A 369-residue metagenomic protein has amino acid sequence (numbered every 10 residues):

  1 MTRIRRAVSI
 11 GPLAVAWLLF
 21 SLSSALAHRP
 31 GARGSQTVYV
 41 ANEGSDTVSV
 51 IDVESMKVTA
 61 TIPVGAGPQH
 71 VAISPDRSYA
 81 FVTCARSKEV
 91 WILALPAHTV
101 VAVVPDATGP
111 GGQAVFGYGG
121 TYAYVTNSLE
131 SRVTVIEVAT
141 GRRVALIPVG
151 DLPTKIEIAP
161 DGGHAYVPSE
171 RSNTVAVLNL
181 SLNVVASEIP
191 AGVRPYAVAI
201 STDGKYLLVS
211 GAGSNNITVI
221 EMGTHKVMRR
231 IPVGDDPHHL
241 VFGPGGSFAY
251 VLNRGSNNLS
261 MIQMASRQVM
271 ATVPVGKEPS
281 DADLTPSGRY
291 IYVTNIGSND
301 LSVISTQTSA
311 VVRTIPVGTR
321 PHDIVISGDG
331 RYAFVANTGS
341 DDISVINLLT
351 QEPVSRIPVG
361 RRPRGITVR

Functional and structural regions predicted by a protein language model:
T2-P12: Bacterial N-terminal signal peptides that target proteins for export
G11-S21: Bacterial N-terminal signal peptides
L22-R369: Predominantly soluble domains enriched in secretory-pathway, periplasmic, or organellar proteins
